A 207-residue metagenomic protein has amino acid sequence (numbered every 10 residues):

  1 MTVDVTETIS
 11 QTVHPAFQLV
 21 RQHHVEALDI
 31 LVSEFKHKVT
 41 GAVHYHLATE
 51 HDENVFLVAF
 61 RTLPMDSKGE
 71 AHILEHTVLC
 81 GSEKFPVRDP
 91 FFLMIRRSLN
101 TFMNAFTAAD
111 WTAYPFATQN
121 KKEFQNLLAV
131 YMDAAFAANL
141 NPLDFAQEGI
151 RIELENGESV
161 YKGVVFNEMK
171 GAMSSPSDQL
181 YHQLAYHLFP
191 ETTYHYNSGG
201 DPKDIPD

Functional and structural regions predicted by a protein language model:
M1-F91, P115-Q119, A129-M132, S174 (+1 more regions): His/Glu-rich zincin catalytic helix
V3, G81-E83, P90-D207: Acidic/histidine-enriched segments that form metal/cofactor-coordinating and catalytic pocket/exosite environments
